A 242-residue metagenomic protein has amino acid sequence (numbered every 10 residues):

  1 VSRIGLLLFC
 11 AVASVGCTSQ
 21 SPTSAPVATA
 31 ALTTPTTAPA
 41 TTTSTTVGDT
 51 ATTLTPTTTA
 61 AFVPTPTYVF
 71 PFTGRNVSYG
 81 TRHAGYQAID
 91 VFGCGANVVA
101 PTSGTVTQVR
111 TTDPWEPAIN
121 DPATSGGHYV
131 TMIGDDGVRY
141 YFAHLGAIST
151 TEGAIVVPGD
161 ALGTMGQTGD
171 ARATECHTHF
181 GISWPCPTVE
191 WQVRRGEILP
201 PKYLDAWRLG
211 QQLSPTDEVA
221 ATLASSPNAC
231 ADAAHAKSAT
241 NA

Functional and structural regions predicted by a protein language model:
V1-L6: Bacterial N-terminal signal peptides that target proteins for export
S14-G16: C-terminal motif of bacterial Sec signal peptides marking the signal peptidase cleavage site
S19, L32, V47-Y129, P158 (+2 more regions): Surface-exposed, glycine-biased beta-strand/turn segments
S19-T29: Bacterial Sec signal peptide processing site at the extreme N-terminus
F92-C94, V99, I133-D160: Short histidine-centered loop motifs in beta-beta connectors
R110, G146-S149, G166, C186: A generic structural motif
S149-T150, A161, Q167-C176: Short glycine/proline-centered loop/turn elements that form peptide/ligand docking sites
H177-V189: A short hydrophobic beta-strand segment most commonly corresponding to one strand of the jelly-roll/cupin
